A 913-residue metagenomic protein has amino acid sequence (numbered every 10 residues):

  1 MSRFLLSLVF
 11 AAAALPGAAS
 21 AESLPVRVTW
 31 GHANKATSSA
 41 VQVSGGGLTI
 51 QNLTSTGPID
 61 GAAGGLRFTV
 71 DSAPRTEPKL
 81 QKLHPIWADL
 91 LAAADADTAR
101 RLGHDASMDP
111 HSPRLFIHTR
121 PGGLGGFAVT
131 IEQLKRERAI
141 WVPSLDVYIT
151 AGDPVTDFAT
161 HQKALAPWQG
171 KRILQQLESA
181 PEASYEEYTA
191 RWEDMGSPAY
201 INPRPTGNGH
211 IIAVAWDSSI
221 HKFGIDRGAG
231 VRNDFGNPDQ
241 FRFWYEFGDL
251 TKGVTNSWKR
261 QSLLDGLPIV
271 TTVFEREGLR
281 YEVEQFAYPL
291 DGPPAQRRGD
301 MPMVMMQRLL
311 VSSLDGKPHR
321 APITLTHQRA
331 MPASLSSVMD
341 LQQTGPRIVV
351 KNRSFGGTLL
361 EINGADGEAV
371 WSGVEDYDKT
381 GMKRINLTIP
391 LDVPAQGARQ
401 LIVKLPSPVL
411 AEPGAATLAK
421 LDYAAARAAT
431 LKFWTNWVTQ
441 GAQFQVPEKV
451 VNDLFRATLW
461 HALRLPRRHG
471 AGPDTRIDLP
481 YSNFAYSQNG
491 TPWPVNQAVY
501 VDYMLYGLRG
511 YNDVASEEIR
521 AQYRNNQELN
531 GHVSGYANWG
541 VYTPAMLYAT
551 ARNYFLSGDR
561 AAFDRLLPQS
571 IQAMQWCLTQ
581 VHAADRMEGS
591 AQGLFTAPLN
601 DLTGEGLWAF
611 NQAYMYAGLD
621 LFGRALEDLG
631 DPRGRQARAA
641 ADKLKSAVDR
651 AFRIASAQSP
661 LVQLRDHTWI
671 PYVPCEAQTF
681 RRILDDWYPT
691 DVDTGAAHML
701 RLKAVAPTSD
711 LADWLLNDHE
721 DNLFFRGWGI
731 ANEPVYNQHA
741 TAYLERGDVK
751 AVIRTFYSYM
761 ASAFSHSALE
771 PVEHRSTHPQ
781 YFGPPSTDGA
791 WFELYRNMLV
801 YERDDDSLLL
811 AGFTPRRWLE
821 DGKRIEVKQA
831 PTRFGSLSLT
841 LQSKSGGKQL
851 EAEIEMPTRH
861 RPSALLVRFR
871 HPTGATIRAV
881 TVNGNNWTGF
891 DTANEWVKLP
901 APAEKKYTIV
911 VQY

Functional and structural regions predicted by a protein language model:
M1-F4: Positively charged n-region of N-terminal signal peptides that target proteins for export
S7-P16: Bacterial N-terminal signal peptides
G17-A21: Boundary at the C-terminal end of the N-terminal hydrophobic targeting segment
S23-V450, D806-Y913: Terminal accessory carbohydrate-recognition/targeting modules of carbohydrate-active enzymes
G152, L629-E676, K703-G846, M856-T858 (+1 more regions): Non-catalytic carbohydrate-binding regions of carbohydrate-active enzymes
Y377-R384, P390, G397, A429-D564 (+6 more regions): Substrate-binding groove/exosite segments of carbohydrate-active enzymes
R384-Y423, Y486-Q488, S534-V541, L578-K643: The feature captures the catalytic groove of carbohydrate-active enzymes
A457-R464, A521, Q569-A583, L621-R624 (+2 more regions): Alpha-helical scaffold segments in carbohydrate-active enzymes
